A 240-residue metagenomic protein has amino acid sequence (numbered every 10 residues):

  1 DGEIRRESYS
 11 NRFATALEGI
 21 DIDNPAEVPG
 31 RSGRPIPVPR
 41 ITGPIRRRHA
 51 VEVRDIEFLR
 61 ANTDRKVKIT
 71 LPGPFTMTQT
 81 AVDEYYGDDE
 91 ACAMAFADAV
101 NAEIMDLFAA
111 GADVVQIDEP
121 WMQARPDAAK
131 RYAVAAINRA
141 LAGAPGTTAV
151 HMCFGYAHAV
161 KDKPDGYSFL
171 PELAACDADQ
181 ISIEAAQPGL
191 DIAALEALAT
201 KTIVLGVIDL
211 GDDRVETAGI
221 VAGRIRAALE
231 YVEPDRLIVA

Functional and structural regions predicted by a protein language model:
D1-A240: Domain-level signal for soluble alpha/beta catalytic cores
